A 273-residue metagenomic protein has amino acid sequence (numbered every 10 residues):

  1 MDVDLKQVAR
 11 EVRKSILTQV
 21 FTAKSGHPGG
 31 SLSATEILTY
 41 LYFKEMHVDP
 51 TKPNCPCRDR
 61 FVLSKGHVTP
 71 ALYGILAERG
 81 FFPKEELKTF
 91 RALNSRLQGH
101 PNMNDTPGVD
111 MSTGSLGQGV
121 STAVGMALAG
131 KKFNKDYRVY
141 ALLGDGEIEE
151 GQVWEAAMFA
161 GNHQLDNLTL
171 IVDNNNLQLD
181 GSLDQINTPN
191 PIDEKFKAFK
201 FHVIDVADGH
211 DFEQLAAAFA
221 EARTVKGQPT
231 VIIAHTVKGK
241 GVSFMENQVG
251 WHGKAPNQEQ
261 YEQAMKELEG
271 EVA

Functional and structural regions predicted by a protein language model:
D2-V3, Q7-R10, S31-A34: Flexible, compositionally biased loop and terminal segments
A9-S25, D173-N175: N-terminal capping segment at the start of a domain
I16-V20, S31-E155, G161-N162: Cofactor-binding active-site loop characterized by glycine-rich and histidine/acidic residues
H67-V68, N175-N176, T236-G239: Glycine-rich beta-alpha junction loops
Y73-I75, N102, Q152-W154, D180-D184 (+2 more regions): Short acidic, glycine/serine/threonine-rich loops at helix termini
G108, S112-S115, V120-T224: Thiamine diphosphate
F212, A216-A273: Glycine/aspartate-rich loop-and-adjacent alpha/beta segment that forms the canonical ThDP
